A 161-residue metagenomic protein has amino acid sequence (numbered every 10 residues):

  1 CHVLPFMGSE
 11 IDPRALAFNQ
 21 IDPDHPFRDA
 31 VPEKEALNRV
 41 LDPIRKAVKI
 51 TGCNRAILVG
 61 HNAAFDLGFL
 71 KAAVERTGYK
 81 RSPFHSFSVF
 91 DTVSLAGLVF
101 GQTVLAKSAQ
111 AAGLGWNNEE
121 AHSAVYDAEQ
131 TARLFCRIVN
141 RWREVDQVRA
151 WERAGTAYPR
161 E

Functional and structural regions predicted by a protein language model:
C1-H61, A112: Conserved non-catalytic scaffold segment of RNase H-like nuclease domains
V3-N19, P23-F27, F90-E129: Active-site-proximal helix-loop-helix substrate-binding element of RNase H-like nuclease domains
I11, E33-V40, D66-A73, S88-D91 (+1 more regions): Amphipathic alpha-helical interface surfaces
D24, A64, S82: Short, electropositive, low-hydrophobicity segments enriched in small/polar residues
D42-K49, E75, Y79, N140: Short helix-capping and hinge/turn segments at secondary-structure transitions, especially at repeat and domain
I50-G52, R81, E144-V145: Short, structured loop/turn "capping" segments at alpha-beta junctions
I57-A64, G68-F69, A73-V74, V104-E161: Acidic, Mg2+-coordinating catalytic module of metal-dependent nucleases/exonucleases that use a two-metal-ion mechanism
V74-Y79, P83-L98: Histidine/lysine/aspartate-rich catalytic loop segments that bind and position anionic ligands
